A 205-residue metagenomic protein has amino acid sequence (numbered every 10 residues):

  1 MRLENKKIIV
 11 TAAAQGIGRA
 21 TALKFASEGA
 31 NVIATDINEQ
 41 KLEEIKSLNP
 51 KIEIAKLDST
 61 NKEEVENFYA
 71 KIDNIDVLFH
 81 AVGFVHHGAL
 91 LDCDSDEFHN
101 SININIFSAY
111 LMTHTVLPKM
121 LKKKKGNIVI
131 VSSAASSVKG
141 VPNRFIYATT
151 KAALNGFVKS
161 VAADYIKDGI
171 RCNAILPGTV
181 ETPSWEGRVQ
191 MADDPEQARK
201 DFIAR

Functional and structural regions predicted by a protein language model:
V82-H86: Conserved NAD(P)H cofactor-binding loop of Rossmann-fold oxidoreductase domains
A89-L90, E97-I102, F202: Substrate-binding pocket helix/loop in short-chain dehydrogenase/reductase
C93, G140-A148, S160, R188: Active-site loop-to-helix junction immediately N-terminal to the catalytic Tyr of the SDR YXXXK motif in Rossmann-fold
T113, T150, V158: Active-site helix of classical SDR
P118, A163-D164: Alpha-helical segment proximal to the catalytic Tyr-Lys
S133: Residue(s) in the substrate-gating loop at a strand-loop-helix junction that position the organic substrate next
P177-G187: Short, flexible catalytic-loop segment of classical short-chain dehydrogenase/reductase
